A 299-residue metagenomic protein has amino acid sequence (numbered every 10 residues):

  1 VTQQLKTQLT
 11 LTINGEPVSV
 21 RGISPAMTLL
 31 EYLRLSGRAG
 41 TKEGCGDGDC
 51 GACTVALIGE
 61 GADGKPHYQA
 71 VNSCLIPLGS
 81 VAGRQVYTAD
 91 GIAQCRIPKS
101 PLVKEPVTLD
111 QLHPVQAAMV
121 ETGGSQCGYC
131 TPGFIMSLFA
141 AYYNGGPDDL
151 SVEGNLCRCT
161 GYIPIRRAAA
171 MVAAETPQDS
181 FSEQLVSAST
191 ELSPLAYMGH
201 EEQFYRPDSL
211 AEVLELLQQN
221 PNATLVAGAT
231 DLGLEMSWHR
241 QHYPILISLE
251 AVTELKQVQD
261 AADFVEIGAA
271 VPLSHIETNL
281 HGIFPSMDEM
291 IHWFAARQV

Functional and structural regions predicted by a protein language model:
V1-A211, L255, Q259-V265, V271-P272: Signature of N-terminal electron-transfer/Fe-S-associated modules in redox systems
A56-E60, A70-V71, E235-L249, L280: Glycine-rich loop at the start of a catalytic domain that most often binds anionic cofactors/ligands
F134, E215-Q218, L232-S248, Q257: Extended, folded domain segments that form the structural surfaces/walls around functional sites
R158, L225-V226: Conserved SAM-binding loop
I165, D231-L232: Alpha-helix capping/helix-boundary segments
Q203-A223, P285: Noncatalytic alpha-helical scaffold of FAD-dependent oxidoreductases
V226-D231, A269: Glycine-rich beta-strand-to-loop/alpha-helix junction loops that act as flexible
V271-V299: Ligand-binding beta-strand-loop-alpha-helix segment within the catalytic cores of soluble metabolic enzymes
